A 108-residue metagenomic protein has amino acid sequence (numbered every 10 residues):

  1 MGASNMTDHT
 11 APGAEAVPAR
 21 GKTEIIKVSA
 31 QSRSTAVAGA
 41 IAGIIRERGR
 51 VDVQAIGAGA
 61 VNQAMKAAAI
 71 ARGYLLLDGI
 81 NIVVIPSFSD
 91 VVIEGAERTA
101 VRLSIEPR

Functional and structural regions predicted by a protein language model:
M1-G13: N-terminal acidic, proline/glycine-rich, low-complexity intrinsically disordered segments
A11-T23: N-terminal intrinsically disordered, low-complexity tails
K22-R50, A64-A68, R72: Conserved mixed alpha/beta catalytic, RNA-binding, or beta-rich assembly cores of soluble enzyme, regulatory
S32, I56-G59: Short beta->alpha linker loops
A58-V84: Short, hydrophobic/π-rich interface segment
L76-R108: C-terminal edge-of-domain segments
